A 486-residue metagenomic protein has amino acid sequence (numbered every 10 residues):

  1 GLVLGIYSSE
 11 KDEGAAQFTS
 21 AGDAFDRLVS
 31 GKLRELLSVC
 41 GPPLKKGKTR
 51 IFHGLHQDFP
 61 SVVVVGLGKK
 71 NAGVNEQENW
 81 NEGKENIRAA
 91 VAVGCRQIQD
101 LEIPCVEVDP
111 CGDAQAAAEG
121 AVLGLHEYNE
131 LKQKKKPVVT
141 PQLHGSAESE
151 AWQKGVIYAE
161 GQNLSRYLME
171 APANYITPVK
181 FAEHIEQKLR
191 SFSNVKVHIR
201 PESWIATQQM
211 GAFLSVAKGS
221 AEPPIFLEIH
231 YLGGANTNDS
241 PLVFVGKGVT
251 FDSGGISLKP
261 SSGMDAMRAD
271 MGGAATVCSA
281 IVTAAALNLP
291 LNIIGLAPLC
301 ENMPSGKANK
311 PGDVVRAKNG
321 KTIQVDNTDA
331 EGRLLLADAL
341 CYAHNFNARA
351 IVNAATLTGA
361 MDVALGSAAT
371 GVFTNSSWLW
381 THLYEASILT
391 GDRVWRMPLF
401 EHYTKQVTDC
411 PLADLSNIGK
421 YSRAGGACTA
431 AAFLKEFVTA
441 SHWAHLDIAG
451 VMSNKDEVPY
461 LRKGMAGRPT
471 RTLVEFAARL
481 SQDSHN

Functional and structural regions predicted by a protein language model:
G1-G248: Short amphipathic alpha-helical segment within the helicase RecA-like ATPase core that mediates nucleic-acid
L28, G41-K45, F181-N486: A generic structural signal for tightly packed, nonpolar segments enriched in small/aliphatic residues
